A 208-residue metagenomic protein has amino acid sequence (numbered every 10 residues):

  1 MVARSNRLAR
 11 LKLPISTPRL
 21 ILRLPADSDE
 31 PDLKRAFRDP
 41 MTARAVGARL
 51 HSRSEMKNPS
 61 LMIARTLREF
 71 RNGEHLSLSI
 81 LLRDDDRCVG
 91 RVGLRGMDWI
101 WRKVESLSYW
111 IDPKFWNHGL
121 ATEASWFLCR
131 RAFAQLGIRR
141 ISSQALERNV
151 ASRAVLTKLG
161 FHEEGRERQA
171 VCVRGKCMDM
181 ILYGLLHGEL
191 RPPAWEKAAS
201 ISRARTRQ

Functional and structural regions predicted by a protein language model:
M1-A45, S77-Q208: Acyl-donor (CoA/ACP) binding surface of acyl/acetyltransferases
A43-R65, L76: Conserved GNAT-fold acetyl-CoA-binding loop/helix
R65-T66, R131: A generic secondary-structure signal
R68-G73, F161: Short loop/turn motifs at secondary-structure junctions and domain boundaries
